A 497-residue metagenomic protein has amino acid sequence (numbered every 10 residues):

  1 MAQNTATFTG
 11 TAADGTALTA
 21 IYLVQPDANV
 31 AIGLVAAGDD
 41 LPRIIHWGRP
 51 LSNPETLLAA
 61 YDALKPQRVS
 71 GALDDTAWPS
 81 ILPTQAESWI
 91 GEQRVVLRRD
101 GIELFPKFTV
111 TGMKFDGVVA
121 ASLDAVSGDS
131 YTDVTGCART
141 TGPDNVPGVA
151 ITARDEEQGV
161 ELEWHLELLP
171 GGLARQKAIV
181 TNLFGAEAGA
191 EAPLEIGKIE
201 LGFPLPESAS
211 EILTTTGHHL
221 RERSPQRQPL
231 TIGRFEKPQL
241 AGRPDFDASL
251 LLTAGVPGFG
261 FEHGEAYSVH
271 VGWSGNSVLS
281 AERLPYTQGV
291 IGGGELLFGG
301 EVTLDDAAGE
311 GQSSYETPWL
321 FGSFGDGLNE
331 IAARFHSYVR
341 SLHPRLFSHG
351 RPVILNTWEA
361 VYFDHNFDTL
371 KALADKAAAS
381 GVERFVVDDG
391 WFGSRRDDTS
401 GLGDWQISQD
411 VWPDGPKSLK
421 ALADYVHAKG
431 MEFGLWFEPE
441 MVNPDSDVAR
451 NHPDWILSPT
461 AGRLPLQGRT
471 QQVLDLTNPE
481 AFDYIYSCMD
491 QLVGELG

Functional and structural regions predicted by a protein language model:
N4-T11, A17-A31, G38-G289: Polysaccharide-binding surfaces and accessory modules of carbohydrate-active proteins
A12, T140-T141, L342-S348: Short boundary motifs at domain starts and secondary-structure transition points
L23-V35, L41-R49, Y61-D62, P66-W78 (+4 more regions): N-terminal structural segment of carbohydrate-active enzymes
A72-V134, G264-H270, S323-L342, E383-D389 (+1 more regions): Glycine-rich, aromatic-flanked loop segments that form ligand/cofactor-binding clefts across common enzyme folds
T141, L168, A308-G309, P413: Hydrophobic beta-strand core residues of beta-sandwich domains
E167, G189-A190, F203, E222 (+12 more regions): Mature catalytic domains of secreted/periplasmic carbohydrate-active enzymes
R175-T181, E316-P318, N356, E432 (+1 more regions): Residues within well-ordered beta-strands of beta-sheet-rich folds
S348-D490, G494-L496: Aromatic-lined carbohydrate-binding/catalytic grooves of carbohydrate-active enzymes
